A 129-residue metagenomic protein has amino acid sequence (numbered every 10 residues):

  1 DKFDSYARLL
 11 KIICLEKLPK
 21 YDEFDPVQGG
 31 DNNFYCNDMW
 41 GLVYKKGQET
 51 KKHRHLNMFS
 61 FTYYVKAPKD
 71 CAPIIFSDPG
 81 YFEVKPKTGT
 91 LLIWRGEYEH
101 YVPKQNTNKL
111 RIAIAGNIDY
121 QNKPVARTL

Functional and structural regions predicted by a protein language model:
D1-N32, E49: Non-heme Fe(II)/2-oxoglutarate
V27-P103, K109-A113, N117-L129: Catalytic core of non-heme Fe(II) oxygenases with the double-stranded beta-helix
